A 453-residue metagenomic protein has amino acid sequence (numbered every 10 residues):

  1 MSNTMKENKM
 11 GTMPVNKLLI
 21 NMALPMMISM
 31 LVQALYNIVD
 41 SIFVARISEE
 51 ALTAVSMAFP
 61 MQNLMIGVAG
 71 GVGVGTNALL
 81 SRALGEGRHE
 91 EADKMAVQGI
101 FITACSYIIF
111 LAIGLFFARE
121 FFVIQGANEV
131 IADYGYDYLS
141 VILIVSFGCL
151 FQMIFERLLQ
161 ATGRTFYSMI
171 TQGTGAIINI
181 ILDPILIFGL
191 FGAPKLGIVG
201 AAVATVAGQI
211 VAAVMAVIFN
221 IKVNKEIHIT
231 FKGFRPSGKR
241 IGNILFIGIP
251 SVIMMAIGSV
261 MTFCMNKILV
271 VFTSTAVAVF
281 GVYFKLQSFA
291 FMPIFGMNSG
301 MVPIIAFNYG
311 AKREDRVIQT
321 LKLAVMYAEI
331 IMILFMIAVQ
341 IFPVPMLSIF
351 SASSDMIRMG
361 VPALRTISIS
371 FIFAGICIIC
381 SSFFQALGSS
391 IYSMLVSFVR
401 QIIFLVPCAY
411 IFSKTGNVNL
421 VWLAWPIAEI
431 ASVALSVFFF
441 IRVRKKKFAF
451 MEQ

Functional and structural regions predicted by a protein language model:
M1-A23, L80-F147, P194-I249, I305-S370 (+1 more regions): Short alpha-helical transmembrane segments in multi-pass integral membrane proteins
M10-I42, R46-I47, P60-G75, L79 (+6 more regions): N-terminal transmembrane alpha-helices
N21-D40, V141, G175, G208-A212 (+4 more regions): Transmembrane helical elements of multi-pass membrane transporters/channels
L31, L35-T53, F122-E129, I185-L196 (+5 more regions): Helix-terminus/linker motif at the lipid-water interface of multi-pass membrane proteins
E49-P60, G135, L139, A202 (+2 more regions): Small-residue hotspots at the loop-to-helix junctions and early N-terminal turns of transmembrane alpha-helices
L52-A112, C149-S168, V279-I337, I341-P343 (+2 more regions): Small-residue-rich hydrophobic transmembrane alpha-helices
L64-G67, N179-P184, A213-V217, F289-M292 (+4 more regions): Hydrophobic transmembrane alpha-helices of multi-pass small-molecule transporters
G73, I142-Q160, S168-A176, A201-A216 (+4 more regions): Short runs within selected transmembrane alpha-helices of multi-pass transporters and secretion channels
